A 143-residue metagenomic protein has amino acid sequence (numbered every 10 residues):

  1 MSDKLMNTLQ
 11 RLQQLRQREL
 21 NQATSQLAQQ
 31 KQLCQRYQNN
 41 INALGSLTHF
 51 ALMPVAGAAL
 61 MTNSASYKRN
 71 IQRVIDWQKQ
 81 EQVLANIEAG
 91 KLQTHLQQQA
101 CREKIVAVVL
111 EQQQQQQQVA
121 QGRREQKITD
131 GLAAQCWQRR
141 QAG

Functional and structural regions predicted by a protein language model:
M1-G143: Charge-rich amphipathic alpha-helical interaction elements
